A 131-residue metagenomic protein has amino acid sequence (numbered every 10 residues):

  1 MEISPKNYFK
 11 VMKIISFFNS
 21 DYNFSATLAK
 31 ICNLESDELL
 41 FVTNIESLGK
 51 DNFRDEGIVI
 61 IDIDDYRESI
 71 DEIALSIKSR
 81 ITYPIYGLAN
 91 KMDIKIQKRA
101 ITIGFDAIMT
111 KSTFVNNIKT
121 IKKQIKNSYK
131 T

Functional and structural regions predicted by a protein language model:
V11-D21, L28: Conserved acidic segment of CheY-like receiver
Y22-L40: Two-component/phosphorelay signaling modules centered on CheY-like receiver
T43-I58: Acidic, metal-coordinating helix/loop segments flanking the phosphotransfer/catalytic sites of two-component signaling
I60-I77: Conserved phosphotransfer microenvironments
Y83-M92: A short, hydrophobic beta-strand element within the central beta-sheet of small alpha/beta folds
M92-A107: Alpha4 helix (beta4-alpha4-beta5 surface) of REC/receiver domains from two-component response regulators
K111: A Lys-centered signature of the CheY-like receiver
K119-Y129: Receiver (REC) domain switch/output surface
